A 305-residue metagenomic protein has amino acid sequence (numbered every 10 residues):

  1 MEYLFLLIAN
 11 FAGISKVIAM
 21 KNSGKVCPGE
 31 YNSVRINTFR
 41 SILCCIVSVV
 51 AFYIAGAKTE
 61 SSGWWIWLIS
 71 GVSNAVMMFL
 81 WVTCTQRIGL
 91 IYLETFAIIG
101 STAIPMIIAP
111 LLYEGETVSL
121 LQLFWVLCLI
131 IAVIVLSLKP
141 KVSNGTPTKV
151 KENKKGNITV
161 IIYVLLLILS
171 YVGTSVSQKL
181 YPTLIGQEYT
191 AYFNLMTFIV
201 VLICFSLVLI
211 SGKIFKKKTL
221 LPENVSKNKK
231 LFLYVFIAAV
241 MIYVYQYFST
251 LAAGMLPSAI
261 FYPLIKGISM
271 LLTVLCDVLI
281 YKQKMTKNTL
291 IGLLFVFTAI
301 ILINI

Functional and structural regions predicted by a protein language model:
M1-I305: Polytopic alpha-helical membrane proteins, predominantly small-molecule transporters/carriers
